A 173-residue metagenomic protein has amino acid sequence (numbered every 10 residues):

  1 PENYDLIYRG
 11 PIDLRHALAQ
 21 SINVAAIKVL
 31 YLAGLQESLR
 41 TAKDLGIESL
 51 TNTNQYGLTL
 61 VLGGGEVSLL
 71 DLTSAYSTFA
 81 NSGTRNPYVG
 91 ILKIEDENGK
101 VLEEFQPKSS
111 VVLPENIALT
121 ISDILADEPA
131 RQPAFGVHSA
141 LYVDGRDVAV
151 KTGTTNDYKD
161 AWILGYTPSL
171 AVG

Functional and structural regions predicted by a protein language model:
E2-I47, N54-F79, I124-D127: Active-site-adjacent helix/loop patches that line small-molecule binding or acyl-intermediate pockets
H16, E66-G173: A penicillin-recognizing enzyme superfamily signal
L30-A33, R40-L45, T53-G57, P87-L92 (+1 more regions): Short coil/turn segments at secondary-structure boundaries
L50-N52, V112: Short helix-capping and inter-helix turn/linker motifs at the boundaries of alpha-helical repeat units
N52-T53, Y166: Short, surface-exposed loop/turn microsegments at beta-strand edges and helix-strand junctions
